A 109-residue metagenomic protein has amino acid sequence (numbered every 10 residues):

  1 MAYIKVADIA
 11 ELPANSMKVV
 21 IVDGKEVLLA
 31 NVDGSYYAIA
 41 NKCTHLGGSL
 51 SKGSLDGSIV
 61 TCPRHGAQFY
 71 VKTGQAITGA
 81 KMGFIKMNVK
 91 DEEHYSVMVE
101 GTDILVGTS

Functional and structural regions predicted by a protein language model:
M1-I21: Zn-dependent metallo-beta-lactamase
K18-S109: Rieske [2Fe-2S] iron-sulfur-binding domain
